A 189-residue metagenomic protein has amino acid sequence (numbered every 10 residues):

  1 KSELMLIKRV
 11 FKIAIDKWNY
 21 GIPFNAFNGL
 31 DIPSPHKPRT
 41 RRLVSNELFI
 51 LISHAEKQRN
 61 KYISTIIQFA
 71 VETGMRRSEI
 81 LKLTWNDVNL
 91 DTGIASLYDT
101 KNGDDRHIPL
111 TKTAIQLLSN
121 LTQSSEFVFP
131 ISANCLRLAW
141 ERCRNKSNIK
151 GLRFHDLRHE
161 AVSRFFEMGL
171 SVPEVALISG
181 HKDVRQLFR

Functional and structural regions predicted by a protein language model:
K1-A14, L110: Non-catalytic DNA-binding core/recognition domains of DNA-processing enzymes
E3-M5, D16, Y20-R77, L81-K82 (+4 more regions): Basic, Lys/Arg- and aromatic-enriched nucleic-acid-binding interface segment
V10-W18, L118-L121, F165, G169: Hydrophobic recognition helices of helix-based DNA-binding modules
T40, I94, D105-P109: Well-ordered beta-strand positions in beta-sheet-rich domains
I63, A133-L136, K150-G169: Short basic/aromatic active-site micro-motif
F69-A70, R164-F165, I178, R189: Short alpha-helical segment immediately N-terminal to, or the first helix within, an HTH/HTH-like DNA-binding domain
D87-I94, L170-R189: Short, polar N-cap/turn motifs at the start of nucleic acid-interacting alpha helices
T111-K150: Active-site/catalytic core of tyrosine-dependent DNA strand-transfer enzymes
